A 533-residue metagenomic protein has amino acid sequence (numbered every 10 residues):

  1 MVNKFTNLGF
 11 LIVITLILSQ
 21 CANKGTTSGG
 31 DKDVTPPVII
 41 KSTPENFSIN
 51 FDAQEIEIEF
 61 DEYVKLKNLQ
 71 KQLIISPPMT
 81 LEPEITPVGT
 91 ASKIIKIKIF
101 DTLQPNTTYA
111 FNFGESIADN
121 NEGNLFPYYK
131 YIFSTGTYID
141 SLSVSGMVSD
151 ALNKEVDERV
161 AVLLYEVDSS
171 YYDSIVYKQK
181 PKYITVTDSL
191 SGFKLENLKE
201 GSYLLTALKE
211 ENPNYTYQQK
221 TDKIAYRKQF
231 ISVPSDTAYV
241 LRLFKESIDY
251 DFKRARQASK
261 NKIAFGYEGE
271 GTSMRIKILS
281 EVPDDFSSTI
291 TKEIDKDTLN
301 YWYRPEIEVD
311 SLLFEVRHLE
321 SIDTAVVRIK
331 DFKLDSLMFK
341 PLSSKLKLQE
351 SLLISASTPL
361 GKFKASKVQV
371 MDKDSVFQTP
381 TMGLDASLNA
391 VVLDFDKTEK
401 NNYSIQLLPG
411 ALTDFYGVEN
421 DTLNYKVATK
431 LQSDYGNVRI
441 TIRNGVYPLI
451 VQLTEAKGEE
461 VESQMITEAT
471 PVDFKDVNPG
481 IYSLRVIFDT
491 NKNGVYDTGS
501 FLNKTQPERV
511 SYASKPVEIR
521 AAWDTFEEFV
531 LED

Functional and structural regions predicted by a protein language model:
V2-F5, C21-L208, K220-Y226, I248-K262 (+3 more regions): Acidic, low-complexity Ser/Thr/Gly/Pro-rich repeat segments typical of extracellular/periplasmic and surface-exposed
K4-V13: Sec-dependent signal peptide recognition, specifically the positively charged N-region followed immediately by
P127-Y128, K209-S247, A325-L337, Y416 (+3 more regions): Structured interaction patches on ligand/partner-binding surfaces of diverse proteins
N437-R439: Intrinsically disordered, low-complexity terminal regions enriched in Ser/Thr/Pro/Gly and charged residues
G445-V446: Charged regulatory segments coupled to nucleotide-binding catalytic modules in large multidomain enzymes
N478-P479: Short, surface-exposed loop/turn motifs with a glycine/proline- and acidic-biased composition
